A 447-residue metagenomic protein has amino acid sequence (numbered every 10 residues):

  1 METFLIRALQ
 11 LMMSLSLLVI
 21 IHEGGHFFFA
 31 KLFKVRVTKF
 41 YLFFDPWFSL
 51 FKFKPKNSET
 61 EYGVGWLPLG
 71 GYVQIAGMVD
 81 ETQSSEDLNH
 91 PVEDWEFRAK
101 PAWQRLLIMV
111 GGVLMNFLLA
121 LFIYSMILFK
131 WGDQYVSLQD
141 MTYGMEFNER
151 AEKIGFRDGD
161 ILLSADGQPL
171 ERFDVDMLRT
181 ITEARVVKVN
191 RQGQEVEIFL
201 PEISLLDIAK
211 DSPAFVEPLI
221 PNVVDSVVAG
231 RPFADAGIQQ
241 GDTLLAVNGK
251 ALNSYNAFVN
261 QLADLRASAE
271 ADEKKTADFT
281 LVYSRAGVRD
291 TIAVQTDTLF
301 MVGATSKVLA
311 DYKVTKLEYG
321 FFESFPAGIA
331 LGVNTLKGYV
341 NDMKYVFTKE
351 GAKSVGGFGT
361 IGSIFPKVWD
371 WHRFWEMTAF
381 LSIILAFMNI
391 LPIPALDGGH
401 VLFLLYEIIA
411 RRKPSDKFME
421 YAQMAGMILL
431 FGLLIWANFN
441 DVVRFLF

Functional and structural regions predicted by a protein language model:
E2, V92-K100, D211-D235, Q240-A246 (+4 more regions): Functional transmembrane alpha-helices
T3, R7-L11, K100-M109, V113-N116 (+1 more regions): Residue-level signature of transmembrane alpha-helical entry/exit and packing/kink sites in multi-pass membrane
T3-L88, M388-A410: Small-residue-rich helix-interface/hinge motifs
H22, V64, A151, G159-L162 (+10 more regions): Terminal peptide-recognition signature
G71, I75-T82, E86-N148, M424-M427 (+1 more regions): Internal alpha-helical transmembrane segments
M78-S85, K100, Y143-S204, N248: Juxtamembrane extramembrane loops of integral membrane proteins
L106-T142, V175-V228, A234, T280-V282 (+2 more regions): PDZ/PDZ-like peptide-tail recognition elements
I127-E171, D211-A246, K250-S254: PDZ/PDZ-like domain segments forming the peptide/carboxylate-binding groove, activating on the N-terminal beta-strands
